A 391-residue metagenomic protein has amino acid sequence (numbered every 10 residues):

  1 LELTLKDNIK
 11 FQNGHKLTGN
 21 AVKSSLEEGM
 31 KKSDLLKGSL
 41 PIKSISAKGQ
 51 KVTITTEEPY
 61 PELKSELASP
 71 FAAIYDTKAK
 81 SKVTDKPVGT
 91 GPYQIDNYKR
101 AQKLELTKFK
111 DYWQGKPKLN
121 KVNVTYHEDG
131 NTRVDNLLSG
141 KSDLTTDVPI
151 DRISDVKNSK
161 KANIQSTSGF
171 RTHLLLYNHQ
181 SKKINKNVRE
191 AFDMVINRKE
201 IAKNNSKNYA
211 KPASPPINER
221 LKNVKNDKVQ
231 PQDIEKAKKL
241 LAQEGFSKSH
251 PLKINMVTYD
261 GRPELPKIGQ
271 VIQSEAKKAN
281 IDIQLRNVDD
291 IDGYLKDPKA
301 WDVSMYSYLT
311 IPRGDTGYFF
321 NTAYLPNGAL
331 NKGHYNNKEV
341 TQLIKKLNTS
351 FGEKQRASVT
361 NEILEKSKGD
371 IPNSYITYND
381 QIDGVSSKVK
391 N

Functional and structural regions predicted by a protein language model:
L1-K32, T53: Aromatic- and charge-enriched surface segment that lines or borders ligand/interaction sites
E2, K37-T77: Surface-exposed binding/hinge segments that line and control ligand-binding clefts or catalytic entry sites
K6, T107-K110, G169-A191, V195 (+3 more regions): A bilobed periplasmic-binding-protein/Venus flytrap-type ligand-binding module shared by bacterial periplasmic
L67-P117, K121: Gly/Pro-rich hinge or "lid" segments in bacterial periplasmic/extracellular proteins
K110-S154: Ligand-site clamp/hinge motif
I184-S274: Append "and occasionally in soluble cytosolic enzymes with long acidic Gly/Pro-rich linkers
V195-K222, E264-V271, K296-N391: Detector for C-terminal structural segments
E244-T310: Ligand/substrate-recognition segments at binding pockets and active sites
